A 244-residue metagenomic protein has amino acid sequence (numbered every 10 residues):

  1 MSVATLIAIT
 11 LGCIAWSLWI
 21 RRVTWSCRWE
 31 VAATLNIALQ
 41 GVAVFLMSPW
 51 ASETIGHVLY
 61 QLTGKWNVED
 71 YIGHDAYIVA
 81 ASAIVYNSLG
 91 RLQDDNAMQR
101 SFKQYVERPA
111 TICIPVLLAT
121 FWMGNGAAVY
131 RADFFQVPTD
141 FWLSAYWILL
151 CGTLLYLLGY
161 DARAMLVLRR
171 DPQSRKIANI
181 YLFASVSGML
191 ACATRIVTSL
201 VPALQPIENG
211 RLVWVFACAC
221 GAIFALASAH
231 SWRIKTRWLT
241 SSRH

Functional and structural regions predicted by a protein language model:
M1-D70, S174: Membrane-proximal first intracellular loop
M1-T10, W66-V79, T139-L155, E208-A222: Alpha-helical transmembrane segments of polytopic membrane proteins
C13, G152-H244: C-terminal transmembrane-bundle signature of multipass membrane proteins, characterized by strong activation on
S17-L18, E69-E107: Internal transmembrane alpha-helix with an interfacial aromatic "cap," most often the third helix
W25-A38, S101-E107, Q173-A184, N209-F216: Membrane-interfacial loop-to-transmembrane alpha-helix junctions, especially the N-terminal start
F45-H57, A119-A132, I196-L204: Membrane-helix interface motif
L59-T63, A127-D140, V167-K176, V201-E208: Juxtamembrane/interface segments of multi-pass membrane proteins
L89-L158: Membrane-proximal helix-loop-helix units in multi-pass membrane proteins
